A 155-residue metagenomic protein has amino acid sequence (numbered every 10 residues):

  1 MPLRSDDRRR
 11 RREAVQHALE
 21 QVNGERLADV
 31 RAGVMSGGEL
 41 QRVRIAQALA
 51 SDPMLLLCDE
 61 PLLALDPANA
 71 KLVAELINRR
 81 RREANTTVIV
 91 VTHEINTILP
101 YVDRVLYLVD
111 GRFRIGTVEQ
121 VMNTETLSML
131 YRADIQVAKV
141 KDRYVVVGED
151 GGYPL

Functional and structural regions predicted by a protein language model:
D7-L27: Conserved ABC ATPase "signature" region
R31-M35, E39: Conserved ABC ATPase signature
D52: Conserved catalytic motifs of ABC-family nucleotide-binding domains
L56-E60: Catalytic Walker B motif of ABC-type/P-loop ATPase nucleotide-binding domains
K71-E83: Helical segment within the ABC ATPase nucleotide-binding domain
T92-H93: H-loop/switch region of ABC-family ATPase nucleotide-binding domains
L130-L155: ABC ATPase nucleotide-binding domains
